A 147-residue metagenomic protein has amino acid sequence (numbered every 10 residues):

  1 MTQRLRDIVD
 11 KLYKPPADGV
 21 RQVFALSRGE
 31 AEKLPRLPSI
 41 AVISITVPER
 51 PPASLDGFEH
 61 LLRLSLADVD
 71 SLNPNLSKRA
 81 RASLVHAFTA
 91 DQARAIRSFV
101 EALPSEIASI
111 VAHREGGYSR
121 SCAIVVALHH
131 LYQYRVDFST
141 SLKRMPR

Functional and structural regions predicted by a protein language model:
T2-R4, L72: Long, compositionally biased intrinsically disordered regions
L5-A67: Glycine-rich, flexible N-terminal cofactor/catalytic loop recognition
L37, D91, A95, S119-A123: Short, well-structured alpha-helical interface segments that form or flank functional binding sites
I40, A108-I110, S141-L142: Residue-level recognition of the N-termini of beta-strands and the immediately preceding loop/turn
P51-A53, L72, Y118-A123: Short catalytic/ligand-binding loop motif for oxyanion handling, primarily in non-cytosolic enzymes, centered on
L62-V111: Helix-loop module immediately N-terminal to the HCX5R catalytic loop in PTP-like cysteine phosphatase domains
L103-Y132: Catalytic cysteine-centered active loop of the rhodanese-like fold, especially the PTP/DSP P-loop
V126, Y134-R147: Cysteine-dependent PTP/DSP-like catalytic domain, specifically the C-terminal lobe
